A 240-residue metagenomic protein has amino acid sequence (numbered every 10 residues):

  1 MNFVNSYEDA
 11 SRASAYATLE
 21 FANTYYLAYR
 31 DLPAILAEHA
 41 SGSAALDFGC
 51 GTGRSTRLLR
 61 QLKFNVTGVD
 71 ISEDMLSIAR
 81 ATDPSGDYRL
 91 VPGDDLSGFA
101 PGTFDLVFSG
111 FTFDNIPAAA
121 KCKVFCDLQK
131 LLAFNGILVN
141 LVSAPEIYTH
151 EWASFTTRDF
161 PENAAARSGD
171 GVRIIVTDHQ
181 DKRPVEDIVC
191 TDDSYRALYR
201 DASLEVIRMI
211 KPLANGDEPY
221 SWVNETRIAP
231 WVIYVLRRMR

Functional and structural regions predicted by a protein language model:
M1-A40, R54, L58: Conserved class I S-adenosyl-L-methionine
G42-A44: Nucleotide donor/acceptor-binding cores
L46, T52-L96: Class I SAM-dependent methyltransferase SAM/SAH-binding core
G98-V107: A short acidic, Gly/Pro-enriched loop at the edge of an enzyme's catalytic core that lines a small-molecule cofactor
L106-A120: A short SAM/SAH-binding and catalytic strip from SAM-dependent methyltransferases
C122-F134: A short glycine-rich, Lys/Arg-flanked "PGG" loop and its adjoining helix->strand segment in the class I
L138-A197: SAM-dependent methyltransferase
L198, A202-R240: C-terminal lobe and adjacent flexible extensions of AdoMet/dcAdoMet transferase-like proteins
